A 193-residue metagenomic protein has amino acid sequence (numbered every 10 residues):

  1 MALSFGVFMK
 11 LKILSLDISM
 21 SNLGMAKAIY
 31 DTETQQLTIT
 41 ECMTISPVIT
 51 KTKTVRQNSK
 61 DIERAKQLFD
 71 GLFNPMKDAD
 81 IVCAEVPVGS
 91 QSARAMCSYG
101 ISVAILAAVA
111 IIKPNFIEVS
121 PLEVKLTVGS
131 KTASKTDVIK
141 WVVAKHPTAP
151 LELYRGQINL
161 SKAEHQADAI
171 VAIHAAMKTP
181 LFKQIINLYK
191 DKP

Functional and structural regions predicted by a protein language model:
A2-P193: Phosphate- and other anionic-substrate recognition elements at nucleic-acid/protein interfaces
